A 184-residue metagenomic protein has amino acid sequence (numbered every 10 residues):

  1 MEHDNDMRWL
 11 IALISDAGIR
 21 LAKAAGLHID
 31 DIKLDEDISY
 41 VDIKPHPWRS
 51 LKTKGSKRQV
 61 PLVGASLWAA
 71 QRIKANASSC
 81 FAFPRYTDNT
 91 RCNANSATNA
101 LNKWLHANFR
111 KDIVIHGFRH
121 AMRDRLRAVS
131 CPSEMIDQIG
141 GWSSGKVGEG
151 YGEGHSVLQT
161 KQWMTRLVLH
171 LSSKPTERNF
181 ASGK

Functional and structural regions predicted by a protein language model:
M1-L21, A25-L27, R119: Basic, Lys/Arg- and aromatic-enriched nucleic-acid-binding interface segment
D6-L10, T90-N102, R110-S130, Q138: Short basic/aromatic active-site micro-motif
M7, D37, S56, A77 (+2 more regions): Exposed loop/turn and edge beta-strand positions of beta-sandwich/beta-sheet ligand-binding modules
G26-A69: Conserved tyrosine-mediated DNA breakage-rejoining catalytic core shared by Y-recombinases
D31-D35, K111-D112, C131-G152, S173-K184: Short, polar N-cap/turn motifs at the start of nucleic acid-interacting alpha helices
H46-P47, V63-K111: Active-site/catalytic core of tyrosine-dependent DNA strand-transfer enzymes
L67, D88-N89, G140-S173: Catalytic-site neighborhood detector that most strongly recognizes the C-terminal catalytic loop/helix of tyrosine
A82-F83, R123, Y151: Bulky hydrophobic/aromatic "packing anchor" residues in well-ordered structure
